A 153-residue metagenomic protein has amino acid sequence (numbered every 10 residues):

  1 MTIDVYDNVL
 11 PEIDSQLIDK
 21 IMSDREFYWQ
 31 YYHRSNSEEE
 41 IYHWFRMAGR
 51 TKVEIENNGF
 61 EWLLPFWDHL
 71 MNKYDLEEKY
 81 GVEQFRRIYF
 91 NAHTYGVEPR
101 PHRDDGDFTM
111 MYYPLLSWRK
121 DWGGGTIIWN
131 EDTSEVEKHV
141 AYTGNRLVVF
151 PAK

Functional and structural regions predicted by a protein language model:
M1-G81: Non-heme Fe(II)/2-oxoglutarate
N57-F60, L64, D68-K153: Catalytic core of non-heme Fe(II) oxygenases with the double-stranded beta-helix
